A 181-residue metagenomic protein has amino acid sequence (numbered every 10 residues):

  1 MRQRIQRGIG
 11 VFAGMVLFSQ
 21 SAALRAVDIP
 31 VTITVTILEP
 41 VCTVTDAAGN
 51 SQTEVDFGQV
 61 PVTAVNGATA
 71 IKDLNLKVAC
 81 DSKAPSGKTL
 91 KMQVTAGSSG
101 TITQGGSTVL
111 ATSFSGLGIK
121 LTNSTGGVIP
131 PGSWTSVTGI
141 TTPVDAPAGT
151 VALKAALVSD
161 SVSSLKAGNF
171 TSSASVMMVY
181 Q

Functional and structural regions predicted by a protein language model:
R2-Q6, Q20-Q181: Mature extracellular/passenger domains of Gram-negative fimbrial/pilin and adhesin proteins
G10-Q20: Bacterial N-terminal signal peptides
